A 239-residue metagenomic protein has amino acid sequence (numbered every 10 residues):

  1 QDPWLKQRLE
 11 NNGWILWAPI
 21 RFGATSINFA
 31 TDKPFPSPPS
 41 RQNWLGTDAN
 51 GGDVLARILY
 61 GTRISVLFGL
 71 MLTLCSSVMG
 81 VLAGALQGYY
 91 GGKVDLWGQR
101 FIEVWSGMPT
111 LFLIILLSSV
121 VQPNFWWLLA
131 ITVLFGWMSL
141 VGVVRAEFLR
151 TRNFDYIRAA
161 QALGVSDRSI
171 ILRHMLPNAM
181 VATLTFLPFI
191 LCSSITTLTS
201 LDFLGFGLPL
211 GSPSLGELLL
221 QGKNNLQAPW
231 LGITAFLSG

Functional and structural regions predicted by a protein language model:
Q1-S77, V81, A85-L86, S194 (+2 more regions): Gly/Trp-centered helix-boundary motif
Q42-D48, G52-V54, S65-F154, A182: Generic hydrophobic transmembrane alpha-helix motif, especially the helices
R57, G61, L129, V143 (+1 more regions): Amphipathic alpha-helical interaction/coupling elements
R63-M79, R168-S200: Transmembrane alpha-helices
S106, S118-V121, T132-V133, E147-F148 (+1 more regions): Glycine-rich helix-loop "coupling/hinge" segments at transmembrane-helix boundaries in multipass transporters
L128, I170, A182, G232-F236: Hydrophobic alpha-helix/TM-entry signal in multi-pass membrane transporters
